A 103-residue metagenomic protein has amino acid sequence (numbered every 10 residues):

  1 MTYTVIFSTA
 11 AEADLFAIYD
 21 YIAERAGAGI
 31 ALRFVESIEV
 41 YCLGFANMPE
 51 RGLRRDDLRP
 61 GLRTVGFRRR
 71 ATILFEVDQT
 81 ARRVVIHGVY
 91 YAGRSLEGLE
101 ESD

Functional and structural regions predicted by a protein language model:
M1-V35: Arg/Lys-rich, positively charged N-terminal/basic patches that mediate binding to nucleic acids
G27, L43, N47-R51, R70 (+1 more regions): Generic structural signal for secondary-structure transition and capping sites
A31, L53-R55, G98: Short, hydrophobic secondary-structure boundary micro-motifs
M48-R83: Basic/aromatic recognition patch in beta-strand/loop cores that engages polyanionic ligands
R69-T72, E76-D103: Enriched for short, Lys/Arg-rich terminal
